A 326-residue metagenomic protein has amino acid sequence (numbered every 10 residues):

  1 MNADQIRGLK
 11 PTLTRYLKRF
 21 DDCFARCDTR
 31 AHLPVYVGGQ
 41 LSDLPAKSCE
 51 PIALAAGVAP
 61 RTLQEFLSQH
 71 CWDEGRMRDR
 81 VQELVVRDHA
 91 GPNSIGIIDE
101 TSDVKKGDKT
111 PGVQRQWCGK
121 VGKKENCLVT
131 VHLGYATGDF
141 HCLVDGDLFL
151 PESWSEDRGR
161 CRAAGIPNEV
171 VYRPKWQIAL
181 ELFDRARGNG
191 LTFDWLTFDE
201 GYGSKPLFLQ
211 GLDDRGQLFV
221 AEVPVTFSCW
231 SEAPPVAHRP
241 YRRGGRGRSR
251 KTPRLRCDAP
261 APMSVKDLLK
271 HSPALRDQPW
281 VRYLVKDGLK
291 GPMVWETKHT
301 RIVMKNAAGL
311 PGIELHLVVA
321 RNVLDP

Functional and structural regions predicted by a protein language model:
M1-A25: Basic, low-complexity segments
G8-L9, G159-I178: Glycine-rich phosphate-binding "P-loop"
T14, G138-A164, N168, P224 (+1 more regions): An anionic, glycine-rich sequence signature occurring as long contiguous blocks
D28-R30, V35, G39-D108, G244-L284: Electropositive nucleic-acid engagement tracts
Q69-E152, D157, R162, K298-K305: Active-site-proximal, Lys/Arg-enriched surface segment that forms a nucleic-acid-binding/basic interface patch
R80-V85, V170-D194: Short, basic/hydrophobic alpha-helical segments
N93, G188, F208-L218: Short, surface-exposed basic-aromatic patches at helix termini and helix-loop junctions that form
T197-K205, V225-F227: Acidic, metal-coordinating catalytic cores used for nucleic-acid/nucleotide bond scission and strand-transfer chemistry
